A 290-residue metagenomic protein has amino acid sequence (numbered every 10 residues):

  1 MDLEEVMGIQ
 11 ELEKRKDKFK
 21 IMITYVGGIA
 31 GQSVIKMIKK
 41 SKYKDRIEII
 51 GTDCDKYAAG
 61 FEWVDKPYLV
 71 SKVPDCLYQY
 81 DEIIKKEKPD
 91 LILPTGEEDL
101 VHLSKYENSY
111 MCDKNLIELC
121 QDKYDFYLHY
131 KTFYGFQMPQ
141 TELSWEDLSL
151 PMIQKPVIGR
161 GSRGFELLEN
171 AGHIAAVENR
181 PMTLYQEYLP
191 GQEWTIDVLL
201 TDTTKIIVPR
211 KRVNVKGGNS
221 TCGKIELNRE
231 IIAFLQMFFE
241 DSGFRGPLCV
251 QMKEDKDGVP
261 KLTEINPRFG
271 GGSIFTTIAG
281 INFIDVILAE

Functional and structural regions predicted by a protein language model:
M1-Y110: ATP-binding N-terminal substructure of ATP-dependent carboxylate-amine bond-forming enzymes
F19, E87, L227-E290: ATP-dependent carboxylate activation and anion-phosphoryl transfer catalytic cores that bind Mg-ATP to form
T52, Q154, Q186, V250 (+1 more regions): Active-site flanking residues adjacent to catalytic metal/cofactor-binding acidic residues
C54, D75, T95-E98, Q121 (+3 more regions): Short beta->alpha linker loops
K56, I158, P267: Short, glycine/acidic-enriched loop or turn micro-motifs at the edges of active sites
V101, K105-A171: A conserved helix-loop-beta module that forms one wall/lid of the active-site cleft in ATP-utilizing catalytic domains
Q140, M152-I153, T183-Y185, P247-C249: A short linear hydrophobic-aromatic micro-motif
E166-F244, Q251-K261: Phosphate-binding site of ATP-dependent enzymes
